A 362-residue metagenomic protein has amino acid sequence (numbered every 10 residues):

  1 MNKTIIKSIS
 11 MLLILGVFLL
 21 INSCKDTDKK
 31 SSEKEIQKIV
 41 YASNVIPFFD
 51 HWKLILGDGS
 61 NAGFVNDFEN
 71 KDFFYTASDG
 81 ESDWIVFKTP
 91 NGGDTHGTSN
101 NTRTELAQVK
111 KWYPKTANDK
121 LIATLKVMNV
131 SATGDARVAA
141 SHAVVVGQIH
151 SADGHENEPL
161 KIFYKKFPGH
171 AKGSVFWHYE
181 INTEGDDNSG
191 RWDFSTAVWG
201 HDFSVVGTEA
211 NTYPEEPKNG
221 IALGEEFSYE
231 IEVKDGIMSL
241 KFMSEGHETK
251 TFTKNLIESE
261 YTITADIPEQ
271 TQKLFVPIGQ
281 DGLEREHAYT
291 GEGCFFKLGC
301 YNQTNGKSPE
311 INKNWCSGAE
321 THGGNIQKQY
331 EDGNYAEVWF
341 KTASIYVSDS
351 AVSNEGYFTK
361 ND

Functional and structural regions predicted by a protein language model:
M1-S10: Bacterial N-terminal signal peptides that target proteins for export
S10-L19: Bacterial N-terminal signal peptides
L20-I39: Bacterial Sec-dependent N-terminal signal peptides
E35-F68, T359-D362: Extracellular carbohydrate-recognition regions
I46, N118-K120, A132-A136, G220 (+1 more regions): Ligand-recognition surfaces built from glycine- and aromatic
F74-G190, N361: Secretory/extracellular carbohydrate-interaction modules and structurally similar beta-sandwich "look-alikes"
A123, E225-V233, M238-L240: Short tryptophan-centered beta-strand motifs in secreted/extracellular beta-sheet-rich domains of glycan-recognition
E180-F227: Short, aromatic/His-centered strand-loop micro-motif at the edge of beta-sheets
